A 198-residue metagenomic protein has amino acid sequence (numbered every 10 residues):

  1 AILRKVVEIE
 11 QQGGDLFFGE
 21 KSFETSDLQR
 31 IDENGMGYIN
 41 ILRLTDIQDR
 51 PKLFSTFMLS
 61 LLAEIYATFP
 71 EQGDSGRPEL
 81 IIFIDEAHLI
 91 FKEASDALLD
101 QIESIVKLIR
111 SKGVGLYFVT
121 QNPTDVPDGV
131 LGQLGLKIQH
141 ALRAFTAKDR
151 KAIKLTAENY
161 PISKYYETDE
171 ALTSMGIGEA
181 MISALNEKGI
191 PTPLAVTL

Functional and structural regions predicted by a protein language model:
A1, T192-L198: Short, intrinsically disordered, charge-balanced linker/junction segments flanking boundaries in proteins
A1-S104, L172-G176, I182-A184: P-loop NTPase motor domains
F18, P70-D74, T146, Y165 (+1 more regions): Short linear functional motifs in flexible/disordered or boundary regions
F91-E93, V114, L194-A195: Short, contiguous strand/loop micro-motifs
S104-P191: Conserved ATP-driven motor cores of ASCE-family P-loop NTPases powering translocation/secretion/packaging/pilus
